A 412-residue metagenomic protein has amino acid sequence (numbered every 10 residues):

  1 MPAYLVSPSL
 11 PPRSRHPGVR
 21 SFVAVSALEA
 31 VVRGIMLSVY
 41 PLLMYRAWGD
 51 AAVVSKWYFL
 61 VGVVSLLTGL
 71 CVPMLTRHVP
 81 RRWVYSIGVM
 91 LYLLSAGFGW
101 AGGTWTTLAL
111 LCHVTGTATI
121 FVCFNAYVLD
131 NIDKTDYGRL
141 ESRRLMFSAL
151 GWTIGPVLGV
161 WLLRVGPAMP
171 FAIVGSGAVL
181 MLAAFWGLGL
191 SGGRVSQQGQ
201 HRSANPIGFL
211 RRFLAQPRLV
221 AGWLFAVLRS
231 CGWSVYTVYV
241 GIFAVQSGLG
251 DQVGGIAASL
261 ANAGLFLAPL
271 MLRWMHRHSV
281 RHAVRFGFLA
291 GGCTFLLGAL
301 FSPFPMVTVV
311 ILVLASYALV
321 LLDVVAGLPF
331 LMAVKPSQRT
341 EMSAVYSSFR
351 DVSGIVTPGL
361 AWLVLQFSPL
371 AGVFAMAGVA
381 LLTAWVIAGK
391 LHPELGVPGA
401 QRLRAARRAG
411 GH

Functional and structural regions predicted by a protein language model:
P2-V19, S191-L224, R404-H412: Juxtamembrane intracellular "pre-TM" segments in multi-pass secondary transporters
P8-V63, R218-A257: Helix-loop boundary and gating motifs at the non-cytosolic
A51-A52, K134-R144, D251, V334-Y346: Loop-to-transmembrane helix entry/capping segments in MFS-fold secondary transporters and related SLC/MFSD carriers
T68-P80, L267-V280, L365: Helix-to-loop junctions at the C-terminal end of transmembrane segments in multipass secondary transporters
W83-G97, H282-L297: Structural signature of the two symmetry-related core transmembrane helices
T119-I132, L321-V334: Intracellular juxtamembrane helix-capping segments at the cytosolic ends of symmetry-related transmembrane helices
P170-G187, V373-G389: Symmetry-related core transmembrane helices of the 12-TM Major Facilitator Superfamily/SLC fold
Q338-Q366: A late C-terminal transmembrane helix in Major Facilitator Superfamily
